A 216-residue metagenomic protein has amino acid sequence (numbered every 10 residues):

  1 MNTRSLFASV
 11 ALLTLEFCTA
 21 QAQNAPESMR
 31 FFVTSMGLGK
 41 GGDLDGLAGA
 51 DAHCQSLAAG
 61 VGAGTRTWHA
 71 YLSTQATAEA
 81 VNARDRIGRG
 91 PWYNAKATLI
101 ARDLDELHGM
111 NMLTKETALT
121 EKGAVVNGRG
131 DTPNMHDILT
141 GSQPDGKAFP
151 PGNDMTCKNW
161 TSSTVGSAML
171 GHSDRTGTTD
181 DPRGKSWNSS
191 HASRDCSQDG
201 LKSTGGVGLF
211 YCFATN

Functional and structural regions predicted by a protein language model:
M1, Q21-N24: Domain-start "cap" segments at the beginnings of catalytic or binding domains
M1-F7: Bacterial N-terminal signal peptides that target proteins for export
F7, A11-A20: Hydrophobic h-region of N-terminal signal peptides that target proteins for export in Gram-negative bacteria
Q23-N216: Secreted/extracellular ectodomain signature
